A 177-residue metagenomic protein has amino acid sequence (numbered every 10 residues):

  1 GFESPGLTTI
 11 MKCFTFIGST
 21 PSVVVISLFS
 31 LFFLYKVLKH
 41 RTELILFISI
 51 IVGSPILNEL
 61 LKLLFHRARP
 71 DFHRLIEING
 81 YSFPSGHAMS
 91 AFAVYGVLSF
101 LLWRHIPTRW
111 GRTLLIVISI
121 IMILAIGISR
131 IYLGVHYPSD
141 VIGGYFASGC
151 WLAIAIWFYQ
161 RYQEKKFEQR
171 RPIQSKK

Functional and structural regions predicted by a protein language model:
G1-Y81, L98, R104: Hydrophobic alpha-helical bundle signature of multipass membrane enzymes
D71-K177: Membrane-embedded catalytic cores of phosphoryl/pyrophosphoryl-handling enzymes
